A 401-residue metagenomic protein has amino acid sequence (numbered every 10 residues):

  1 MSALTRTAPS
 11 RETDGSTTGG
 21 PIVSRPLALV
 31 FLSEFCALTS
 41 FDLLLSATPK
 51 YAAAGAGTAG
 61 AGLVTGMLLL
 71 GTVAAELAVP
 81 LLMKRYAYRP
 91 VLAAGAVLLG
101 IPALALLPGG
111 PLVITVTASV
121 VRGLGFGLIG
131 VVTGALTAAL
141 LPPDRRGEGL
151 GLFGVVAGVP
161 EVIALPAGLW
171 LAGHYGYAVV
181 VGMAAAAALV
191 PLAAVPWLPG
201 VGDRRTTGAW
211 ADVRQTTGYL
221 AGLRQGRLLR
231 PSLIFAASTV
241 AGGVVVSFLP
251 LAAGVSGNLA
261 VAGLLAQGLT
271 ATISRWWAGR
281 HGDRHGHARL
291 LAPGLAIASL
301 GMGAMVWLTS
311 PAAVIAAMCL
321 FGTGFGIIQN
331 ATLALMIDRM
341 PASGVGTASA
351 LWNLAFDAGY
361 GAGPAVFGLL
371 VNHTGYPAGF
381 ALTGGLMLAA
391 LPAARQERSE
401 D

Functional and structural regions predicted by a protein language model:
E12-S24, G200-S232: Juxtamembrane intracellular "pre-TM" segments in multi-pass secondary transporters
S24-L69, R230, I234, T239-S256: Helix-loop boundary and gating motifs at the non-cytosolic
L69-L77, E161-V162, G268-W276, Y360-G361: Residue-level signature of mid-helix packing/kink "hotspots" within the transmembrane helices of 12-pass Major
A75-A87, S274-G286: Helix-to-loop junctions at the C-terminal end of transmembrane segments in multipass secondary transporters
P90-L104, A185, R289-G303: Structural signature of the two symmetry-related core transmembrane helices
V120-V156: Cytoplasmic helix-loop-helix junction between adjacent transmembrane helices in 12-TM secondary transporters
F153-P196: Helix-loop-helix hairpin linking two adjacent transmembrane segments in secondary transporters
A186-T206, A393-E397: C-terminal membrane-cytosol helix-exit motif in multi-pass small-molecule transporters
